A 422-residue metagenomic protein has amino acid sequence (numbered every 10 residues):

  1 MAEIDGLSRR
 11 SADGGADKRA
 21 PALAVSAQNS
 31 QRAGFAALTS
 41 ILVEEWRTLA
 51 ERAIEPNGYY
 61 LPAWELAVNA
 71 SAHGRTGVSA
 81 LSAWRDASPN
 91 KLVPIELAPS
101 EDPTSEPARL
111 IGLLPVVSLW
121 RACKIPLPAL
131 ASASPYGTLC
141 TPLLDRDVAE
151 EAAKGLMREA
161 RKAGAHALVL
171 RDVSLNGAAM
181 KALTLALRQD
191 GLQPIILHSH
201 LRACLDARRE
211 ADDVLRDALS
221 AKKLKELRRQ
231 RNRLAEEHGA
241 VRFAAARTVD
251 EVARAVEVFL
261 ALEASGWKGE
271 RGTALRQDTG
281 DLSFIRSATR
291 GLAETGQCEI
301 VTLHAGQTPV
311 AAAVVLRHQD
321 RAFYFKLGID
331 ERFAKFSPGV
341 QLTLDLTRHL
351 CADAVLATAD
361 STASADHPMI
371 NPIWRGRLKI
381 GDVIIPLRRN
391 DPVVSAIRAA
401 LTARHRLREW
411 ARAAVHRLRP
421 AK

Functional and structural regions predicted by a protein language model:
A2-Q28, S118, K181-D212, A354-K422: Active-site/acyl-donor-binding loops of N-acyltransferases
L23-S132, D172-K335: A conserved beta-strand-loop-helix scaffold within acyl/acetyltransferase catalytic domains
A131, M157, D217-L224, I397-H405: Short intrinsically disordered coil segments
G137-A149, L327-K335: A short, internal acetyl-CoA/4′-phosphopantetheine-binding micro-motif in the GNAT/acyltransferase core
G137-C140, G239-R242, G381: Short amphipathic alpha-helical segments
V148-E159, K335-T347: Conserved acetyl-CoA-binding loop-helix of GNAT-fold acetyltransferases
A165-V173, L350-A363: Conserved GNAT acetyl-CoA-binding A-motif
S287-R290, D345-A352: Short glycine/serine- and small hydrophobic-enriched flexible loop segments
